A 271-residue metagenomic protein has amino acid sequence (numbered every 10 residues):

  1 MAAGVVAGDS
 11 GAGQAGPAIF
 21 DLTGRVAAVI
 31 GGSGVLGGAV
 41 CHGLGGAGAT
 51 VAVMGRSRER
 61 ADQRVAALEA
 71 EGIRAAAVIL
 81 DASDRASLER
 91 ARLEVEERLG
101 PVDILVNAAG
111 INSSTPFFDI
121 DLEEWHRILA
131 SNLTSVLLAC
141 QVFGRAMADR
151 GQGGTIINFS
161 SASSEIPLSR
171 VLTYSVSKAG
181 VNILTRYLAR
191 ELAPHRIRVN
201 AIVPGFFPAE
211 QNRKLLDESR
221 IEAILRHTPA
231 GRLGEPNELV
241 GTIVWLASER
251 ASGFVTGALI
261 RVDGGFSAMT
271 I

Functional and structural regions predicted by a protein language model:
S33-G34: Conserved glycine-rich cofactor-binding loop
V106, A193, R198, V255-T256: Short, small/polar-rich loop/turn modules that mediate ligand/substrate recognition or access, typified
P116-F117, E124-L129, N212, I224: Substrate-binding pocket helix/loop in short-chain dehydrogenase/reductase
C140, S177, T185: Active-site helix of classical SDR
R145, R190-P194, G253: Alpha-helical segment proximal to the catalytic Tyr-Lys
S161: Residue(s) in the substrate-gating loop at a strand-loop-helix junction that position the organic substrate next
R232-V262, S267: C-terminal substrate-recognition "lid" of short-chain dehydrogenase/reductases
